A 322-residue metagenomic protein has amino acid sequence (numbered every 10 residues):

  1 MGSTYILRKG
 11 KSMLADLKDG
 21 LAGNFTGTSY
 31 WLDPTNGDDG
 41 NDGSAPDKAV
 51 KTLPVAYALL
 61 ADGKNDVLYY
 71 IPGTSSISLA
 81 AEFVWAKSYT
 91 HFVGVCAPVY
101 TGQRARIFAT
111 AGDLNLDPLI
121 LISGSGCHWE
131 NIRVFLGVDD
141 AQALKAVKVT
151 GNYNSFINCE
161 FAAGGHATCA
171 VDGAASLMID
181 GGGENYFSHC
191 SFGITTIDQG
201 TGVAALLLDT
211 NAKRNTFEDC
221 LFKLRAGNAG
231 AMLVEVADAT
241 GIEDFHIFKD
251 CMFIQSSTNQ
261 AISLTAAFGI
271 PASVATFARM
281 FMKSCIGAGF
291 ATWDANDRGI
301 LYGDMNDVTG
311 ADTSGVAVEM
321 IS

Functional and structural regions predicted by a protein language model:
G2, I6-R8, V50-K51, L59 (+6 more regions): Beta-strand-rich, repetitive solenoid scaffolds
G2-V55, S284-I286, G303-S314, E319-S322: Right-handed parallel beta-helix/beta-solenoid
Y30-T35, K51-I77, T90-P98: Glycine-rich repeat segments that build the extracellular carbohydrate-interaction surface of secreted and virion
P54-D62, S76-K87, G102, D117-S123 (+6 more regions): Short, T/G/N/S-enriched strand-turn elements that build extracellular solenoid repeat scaffolds
T74-S78, E82, L114-L116, T168-A174 (+1 more regions): Surface-exposed ligand/attachment interfaces on beta-rich extracellular proteins
I77, S88-Q142, G164-H166, T195-T196: Right-handed parallel beta-helix/beta-spiral solenoid domain characteristic of secreted/periplasmic
Y89, V93-G94, S125-L136, N152-G165 (+5 more regions): Right-handed parallel beta-helix
D172-G173, T201-A204, R225, A229-D238 (+2 more regions): Acidic, serine/threonine- and proline-rich low-complexity regulatory tracts
